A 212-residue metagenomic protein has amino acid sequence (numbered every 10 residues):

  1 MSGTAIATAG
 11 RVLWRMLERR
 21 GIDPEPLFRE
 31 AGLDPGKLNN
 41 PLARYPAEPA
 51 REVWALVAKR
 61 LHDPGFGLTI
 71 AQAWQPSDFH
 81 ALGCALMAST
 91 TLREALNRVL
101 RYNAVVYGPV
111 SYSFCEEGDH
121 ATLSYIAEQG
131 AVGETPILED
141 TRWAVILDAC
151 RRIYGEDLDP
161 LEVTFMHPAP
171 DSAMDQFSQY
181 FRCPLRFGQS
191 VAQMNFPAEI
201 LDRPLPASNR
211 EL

Functional and structural regions predicted by a protein language model:
M1-S124, V145, D159, P170-A173: N-terminal low-complexity or simple alpha-helical regulatory segments that function as activation/interaction modules
L92-L212: Alpha-helical bundle regulatory/interaction domains
